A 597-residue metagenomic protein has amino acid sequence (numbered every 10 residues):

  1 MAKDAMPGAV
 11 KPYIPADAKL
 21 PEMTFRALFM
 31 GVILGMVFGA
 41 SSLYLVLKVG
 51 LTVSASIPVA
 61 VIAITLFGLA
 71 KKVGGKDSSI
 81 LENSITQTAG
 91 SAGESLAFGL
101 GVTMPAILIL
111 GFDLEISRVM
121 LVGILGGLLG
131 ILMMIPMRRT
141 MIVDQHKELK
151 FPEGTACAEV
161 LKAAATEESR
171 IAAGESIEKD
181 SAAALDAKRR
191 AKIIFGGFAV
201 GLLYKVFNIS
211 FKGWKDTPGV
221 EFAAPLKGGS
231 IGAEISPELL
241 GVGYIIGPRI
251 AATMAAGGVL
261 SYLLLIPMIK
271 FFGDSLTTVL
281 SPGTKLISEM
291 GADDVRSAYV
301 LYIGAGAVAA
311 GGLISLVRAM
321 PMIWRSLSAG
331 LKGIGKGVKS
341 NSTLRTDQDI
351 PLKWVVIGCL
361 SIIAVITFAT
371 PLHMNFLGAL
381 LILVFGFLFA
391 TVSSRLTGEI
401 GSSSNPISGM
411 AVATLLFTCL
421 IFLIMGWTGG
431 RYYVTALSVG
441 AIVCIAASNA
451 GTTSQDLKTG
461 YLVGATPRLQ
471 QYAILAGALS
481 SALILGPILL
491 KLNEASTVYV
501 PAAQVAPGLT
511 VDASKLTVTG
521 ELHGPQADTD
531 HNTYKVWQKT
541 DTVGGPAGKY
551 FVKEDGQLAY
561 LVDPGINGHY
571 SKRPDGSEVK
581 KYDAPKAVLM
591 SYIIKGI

Functional and structural regions predicted by a protein language model:
M1-I597: Alpha-helical multipass membrane-protein architecture
